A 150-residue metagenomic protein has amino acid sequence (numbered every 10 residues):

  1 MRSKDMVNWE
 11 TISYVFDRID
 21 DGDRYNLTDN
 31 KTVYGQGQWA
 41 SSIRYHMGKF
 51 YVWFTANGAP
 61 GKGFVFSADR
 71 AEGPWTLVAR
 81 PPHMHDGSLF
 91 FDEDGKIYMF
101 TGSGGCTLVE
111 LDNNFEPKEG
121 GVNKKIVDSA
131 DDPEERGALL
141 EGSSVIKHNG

Functional and structural regions predicted by a protein language model:
M1-G150: Carbohydrate-active catalytic/glycan-binding domains of CAZyme proteins, especially the secreted or lumenal ectodomains
